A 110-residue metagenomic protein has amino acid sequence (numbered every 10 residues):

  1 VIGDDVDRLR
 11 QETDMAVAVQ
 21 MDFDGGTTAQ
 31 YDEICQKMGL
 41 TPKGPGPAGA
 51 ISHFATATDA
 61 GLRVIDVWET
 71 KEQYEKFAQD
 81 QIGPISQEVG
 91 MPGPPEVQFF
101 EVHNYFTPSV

Functional and structural regions predicted by a protein language model:
V1-I65, E69-P84, G90-V110: Short S/T/G/P-rich N-terminal loop/turn motif that feeds into the first structured element of a domain
